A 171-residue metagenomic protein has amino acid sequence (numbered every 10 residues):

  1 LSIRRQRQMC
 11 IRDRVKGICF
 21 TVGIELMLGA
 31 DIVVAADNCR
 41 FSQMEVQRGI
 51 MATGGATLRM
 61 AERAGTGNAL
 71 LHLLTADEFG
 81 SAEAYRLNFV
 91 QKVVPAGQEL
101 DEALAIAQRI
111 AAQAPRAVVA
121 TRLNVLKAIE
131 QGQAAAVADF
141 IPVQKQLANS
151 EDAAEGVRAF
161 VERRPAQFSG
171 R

Functional and structural regions predicted by a protein language model:
L1-R7, I11: Single conserved hydrophobic/aromatic residue that forms the stacking wall/gate of nucleotide- or nucleobase-binding
R14, F20-L74, L87, E102-I106: CoA-thioester-processing core
V34-C39, S81, V90-A138, Q146-E151 (+1 more regions): C-terminal long alpha-helix characteristic of the crotonase
H72-L73, T121-V125, Q144, F160: Short alpha-helical scaffolding segments that buttress acidic/His motifs in well-ordered protein cores
A76-E83: Acidic, divalent-metal-coordinating active-site segment for phosphoryl/phosphodiester hydrolysis, typified by short
G156-R171: Short, basic/aromatic-enriched C-terminal tail that caps enzymatic domains
